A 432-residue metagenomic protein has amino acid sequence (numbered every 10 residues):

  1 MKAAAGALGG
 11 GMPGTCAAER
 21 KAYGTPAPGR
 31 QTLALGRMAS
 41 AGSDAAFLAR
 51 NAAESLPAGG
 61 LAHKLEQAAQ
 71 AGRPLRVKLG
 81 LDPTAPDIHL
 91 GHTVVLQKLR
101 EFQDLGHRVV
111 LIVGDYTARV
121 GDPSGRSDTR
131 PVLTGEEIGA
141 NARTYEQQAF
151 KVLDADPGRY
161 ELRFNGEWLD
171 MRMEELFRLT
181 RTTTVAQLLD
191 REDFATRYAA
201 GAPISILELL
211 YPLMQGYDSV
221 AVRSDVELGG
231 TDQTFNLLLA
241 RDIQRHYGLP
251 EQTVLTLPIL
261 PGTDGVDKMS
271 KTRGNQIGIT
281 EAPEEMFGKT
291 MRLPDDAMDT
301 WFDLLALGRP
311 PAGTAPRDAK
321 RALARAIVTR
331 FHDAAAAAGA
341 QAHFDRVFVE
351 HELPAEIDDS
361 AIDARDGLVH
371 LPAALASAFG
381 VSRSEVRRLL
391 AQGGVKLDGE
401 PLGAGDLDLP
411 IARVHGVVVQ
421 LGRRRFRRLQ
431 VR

Functional and structural regions predicted by a protein language model:
K2, E19-K21: Intrinsically disordered, low-complexity polyampholyte segments enriched for Lys and acidic residues
P13, Y23, Q31-M38: Short, positively charged and aromatic/hydrophobic N-terminal segments
G36-K78: Positively charged, low-complexity intrinsically disordered leader regions
L61-P123, L228-T234, A240: N-terminal catalytic cores of NTP/NDP-binding nucleotidyl/phosphoryl-transfer enzymes
P131-T256: Divalent-metal (Mg2+/Mn2+/Ca2+)-assisted nucleotide/phosphate chemistry catalytic cores
I243-R432: Conserved nucleotide- and phosphate/pyrophosphate-binding catalytic cores in adenylate/nucleotidyl-handling enzymes
